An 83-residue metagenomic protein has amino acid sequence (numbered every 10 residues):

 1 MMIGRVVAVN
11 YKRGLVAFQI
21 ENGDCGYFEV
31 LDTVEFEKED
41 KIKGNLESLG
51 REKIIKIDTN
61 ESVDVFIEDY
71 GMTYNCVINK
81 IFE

Functional and structural regions predicted by a protein language model:
M1-Y11: Structural detector for short beta-strands of small beta-barrel domains
K12-F18: Short aromatic-glycine-enriched beta-strand elements
I20-G26, K80-E83: Short solvent-exposed strand/turn elements
D24-E35: Beta-strand/loop nucleic-acid-binding surfaces
E47-D58: Short, Lys/Arg- and Gly-enriched loop/turn segments at beta-strand edges
I57-E83: Short peripheral tails and domain-boundary helices/loops at the edges of structured domains
